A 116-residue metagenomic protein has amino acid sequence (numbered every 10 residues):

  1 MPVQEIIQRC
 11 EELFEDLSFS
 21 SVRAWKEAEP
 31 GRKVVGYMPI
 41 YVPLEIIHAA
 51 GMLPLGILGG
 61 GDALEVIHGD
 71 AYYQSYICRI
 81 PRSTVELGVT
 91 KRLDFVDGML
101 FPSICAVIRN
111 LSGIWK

Functional and structural regions predicted by a protein language model:
M1-K116: An N-terminal assembly and electron-transfer interface module characteristic of large anaerobic redox and radical
